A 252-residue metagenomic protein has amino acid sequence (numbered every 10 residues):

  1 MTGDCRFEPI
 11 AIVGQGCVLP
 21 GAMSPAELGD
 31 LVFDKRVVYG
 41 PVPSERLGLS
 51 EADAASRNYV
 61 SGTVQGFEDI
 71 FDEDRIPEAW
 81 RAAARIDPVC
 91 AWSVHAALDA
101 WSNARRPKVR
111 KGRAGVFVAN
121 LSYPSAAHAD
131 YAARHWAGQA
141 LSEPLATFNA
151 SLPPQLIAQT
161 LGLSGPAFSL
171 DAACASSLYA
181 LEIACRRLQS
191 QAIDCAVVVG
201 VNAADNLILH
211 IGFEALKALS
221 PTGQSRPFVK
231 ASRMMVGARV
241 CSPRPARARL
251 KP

Functional and structural regions predicted by a protein language model:
T2-K230: Cys-dependent condensing catalytic cores that perform Claisen condensation/acyl-transfer in fatty-acid/polyketide
S190, S232-P252: Channel- or pocket-lining gating/hinge segments that regulate access to a cavity or pore
